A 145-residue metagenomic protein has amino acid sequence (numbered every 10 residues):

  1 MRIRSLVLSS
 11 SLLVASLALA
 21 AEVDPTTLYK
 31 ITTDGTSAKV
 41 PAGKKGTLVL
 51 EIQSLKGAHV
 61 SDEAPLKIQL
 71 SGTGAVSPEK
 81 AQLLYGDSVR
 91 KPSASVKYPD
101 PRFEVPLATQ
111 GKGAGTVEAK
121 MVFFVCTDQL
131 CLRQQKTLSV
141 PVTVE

Functional and structural regions predicted by a protein language model:
M1-S11: Bacterial N-terminal signal peptides that target proteins for export
S11-A20: Hydrophobic h-region of N-terminal signal peptides that target proteins for export in Gram-negative bacteria
A21-E145: Extracellular/lumen-exposed scaffold segments
